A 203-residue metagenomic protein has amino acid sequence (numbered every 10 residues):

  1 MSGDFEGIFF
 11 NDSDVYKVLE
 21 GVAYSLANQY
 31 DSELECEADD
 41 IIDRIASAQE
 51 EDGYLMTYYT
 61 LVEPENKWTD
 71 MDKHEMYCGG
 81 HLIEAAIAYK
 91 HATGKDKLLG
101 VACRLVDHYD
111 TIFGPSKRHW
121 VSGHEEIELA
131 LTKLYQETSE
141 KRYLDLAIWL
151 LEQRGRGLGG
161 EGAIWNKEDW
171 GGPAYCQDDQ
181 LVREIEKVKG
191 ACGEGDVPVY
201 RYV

Functional and structural regions predicted by a protein language model:
M1-V203: Glycan-recognition and catalytic cores of secretory/periplasmic carbohydrate-active enzymes
